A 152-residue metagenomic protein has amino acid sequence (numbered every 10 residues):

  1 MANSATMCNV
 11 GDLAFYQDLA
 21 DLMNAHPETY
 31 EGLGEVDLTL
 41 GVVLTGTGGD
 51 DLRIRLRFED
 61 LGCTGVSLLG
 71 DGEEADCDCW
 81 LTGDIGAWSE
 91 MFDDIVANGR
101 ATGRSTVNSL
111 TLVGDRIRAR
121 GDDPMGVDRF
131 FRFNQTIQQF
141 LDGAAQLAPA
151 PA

Functional and structural regions predicted by a protein language model:
M1-A152: Feature captures hydrophobic
